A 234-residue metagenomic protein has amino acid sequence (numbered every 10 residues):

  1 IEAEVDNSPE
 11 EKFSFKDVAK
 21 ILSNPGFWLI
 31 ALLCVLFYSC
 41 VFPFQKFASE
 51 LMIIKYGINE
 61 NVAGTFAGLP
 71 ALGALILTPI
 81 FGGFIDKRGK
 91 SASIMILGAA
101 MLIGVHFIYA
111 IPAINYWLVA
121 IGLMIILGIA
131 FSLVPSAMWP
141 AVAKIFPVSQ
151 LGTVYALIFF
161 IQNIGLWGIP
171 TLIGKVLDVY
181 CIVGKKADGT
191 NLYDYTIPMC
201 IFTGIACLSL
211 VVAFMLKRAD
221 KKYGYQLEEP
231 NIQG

Functional and structural regions predicted by a protein language model:
I1-I30, G234: Juxtamembrane intracellular "pre-TM" segments in multi-pass secondary transporters
N24-L75, P135, W139, I169-I173: Extracytoplasmic gate region of multi-pass secondary transporters
I58-A67, Y116, A120, D194-Y195: Juxtamembrane helix-start elements in MFS-like secondary transporters
L77-K90, L177: Helix-to-loop junctions at the C-terminal end of transmembrane segments in multipass secondary transporters
S91-M138: C-terminal transmembrane helical hairpin of 12-TM major facilitator-type secondary transporters
V148-I182: A late C-terminal transmembrane helix in Major Facilitator Superfamily
K175-A206: A membrane-interface helix-boundary motif in multi-pass transporters
Y195-G234: Multi-pass alpha-helical transporter architecture, strongest for 12-TM Major Facilitator/SLC carriers used
